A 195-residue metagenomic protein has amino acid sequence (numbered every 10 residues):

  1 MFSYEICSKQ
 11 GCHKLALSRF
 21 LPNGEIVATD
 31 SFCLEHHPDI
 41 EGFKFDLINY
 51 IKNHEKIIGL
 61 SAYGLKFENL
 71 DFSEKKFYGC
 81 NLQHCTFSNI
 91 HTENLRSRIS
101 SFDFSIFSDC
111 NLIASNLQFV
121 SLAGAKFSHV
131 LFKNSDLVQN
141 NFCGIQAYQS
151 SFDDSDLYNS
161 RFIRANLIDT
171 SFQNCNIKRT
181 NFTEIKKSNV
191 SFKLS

Functional and structural regions predicted by a protein language model:
F2-V27, F43-S195: Tandem repeat scaffolds
G24-H37: Cysteine-rich micro-motifs
